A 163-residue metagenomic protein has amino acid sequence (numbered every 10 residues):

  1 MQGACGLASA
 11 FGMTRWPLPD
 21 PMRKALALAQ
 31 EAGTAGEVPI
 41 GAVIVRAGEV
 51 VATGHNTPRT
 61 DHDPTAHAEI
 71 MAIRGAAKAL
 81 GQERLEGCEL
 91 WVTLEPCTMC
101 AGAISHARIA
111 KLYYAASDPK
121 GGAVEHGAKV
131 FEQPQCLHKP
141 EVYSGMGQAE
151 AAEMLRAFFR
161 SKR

Functional and structural regions predicted by a protein language model:
Q2-A35, P96-R163: Zinc-dependent deaminase
A25, A29-A32, A42, A52 (+2 more regions): Small-residue (primarily alanine) positions within well-ordered alpha-helices, especially packing/interaction faces
G36-I40, E86: Short, basic and Ser/Thr-rich N-terminal targeting/leader segments
I40-G48: Short beta-strand scaffold segments in enzyme catalytic cores
R46-A47, R74, E86: A cytosolic small-molecule/anion-sensing beta-strand core signal
V51-P58: Short beta->alpha transition motifs characteristic of CBS
T60-I70: A short, polar/charged loop-to-alpha-helix boundary motif
Q82-L94: Immediate flanking context of iron-sulfur cluster ligation sites
